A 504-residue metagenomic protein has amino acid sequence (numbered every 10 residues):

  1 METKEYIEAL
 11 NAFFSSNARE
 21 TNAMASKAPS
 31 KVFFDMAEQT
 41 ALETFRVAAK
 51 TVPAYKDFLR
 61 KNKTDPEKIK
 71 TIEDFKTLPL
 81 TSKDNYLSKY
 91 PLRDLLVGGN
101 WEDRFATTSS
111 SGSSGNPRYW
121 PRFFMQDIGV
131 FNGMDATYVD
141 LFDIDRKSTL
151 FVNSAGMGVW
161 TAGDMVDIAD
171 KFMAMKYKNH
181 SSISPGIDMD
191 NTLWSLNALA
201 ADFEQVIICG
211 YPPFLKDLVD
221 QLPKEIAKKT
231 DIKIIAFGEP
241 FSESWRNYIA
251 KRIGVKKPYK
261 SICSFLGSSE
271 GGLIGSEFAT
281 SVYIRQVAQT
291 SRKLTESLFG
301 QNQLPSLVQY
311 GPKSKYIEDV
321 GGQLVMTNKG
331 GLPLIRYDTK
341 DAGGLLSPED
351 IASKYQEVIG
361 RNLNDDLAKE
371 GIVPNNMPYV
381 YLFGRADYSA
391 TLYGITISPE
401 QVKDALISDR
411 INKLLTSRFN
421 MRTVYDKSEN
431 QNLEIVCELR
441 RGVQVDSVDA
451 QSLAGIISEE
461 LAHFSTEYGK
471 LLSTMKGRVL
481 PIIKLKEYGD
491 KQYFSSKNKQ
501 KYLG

Functional and structural regions predicted by a protein language model:
M1-S109, S114-S148, D202, E429-G504: Nucleotide 5′-phosphate-binding alpha/beta core
E2-A23, T81-G300: Active-site phosphate/ATP/adenylate-binding loop shared across adenylate-forming ligases
A41-L42, N302-S306, A390-Y393: Active-site rim elements
V52, Y211-P212, P399: Helix N-cap/beta->alpha junction signal
I72, S181-D190, T416-V424: Long, charged, glycine-rich C-terminal linkers/tails
S154, Y211, F237, E277-A279 (+6 more regions): Structured loops at beta-to-helix junctions and adjacent beta-edge loops in soluble globular domains
I208, V325, G330, I335-L472 (+2 more regions): AMP-binding/adenylate-forming catalytic core of the ANL superfamily
N247-L363: Conserved AMP-binding/adenylate-forming
